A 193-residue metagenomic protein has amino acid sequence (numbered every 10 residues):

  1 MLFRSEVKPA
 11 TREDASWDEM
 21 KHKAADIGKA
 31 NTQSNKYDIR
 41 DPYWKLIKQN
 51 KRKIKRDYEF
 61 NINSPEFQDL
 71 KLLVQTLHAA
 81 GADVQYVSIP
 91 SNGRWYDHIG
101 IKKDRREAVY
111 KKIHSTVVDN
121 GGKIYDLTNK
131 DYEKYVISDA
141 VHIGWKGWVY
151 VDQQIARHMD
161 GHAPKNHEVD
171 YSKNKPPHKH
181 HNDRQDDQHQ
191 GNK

Functional and structural regions predicted by a protein language model:
M1-A80, N174-K193: Secreted/periplasmic serine-hydrolase-like ester/acetyl group-modifying domain
D14, D41, N92, H142-W145: Intrinsically disordered regions, especially transient/low-confidence alpha-helical propensity segments and coil-helix
K48-K53, S88-S91, H114: Generic detector of short, locally flexible boundary/turn motifs and exposed helical patches
D57, P65-E66, Q85, R94 (+1 more regions): Long, well-ordered mid-to-C-terminal structural blocks that present hydrophobic/aromatic surfaces
K71-V84, I113-I124: A structural motif corresponding to the C-terminal end of an alpha-helix and its immediate exit/capping segment
V74-I101: Active-site segments of SGNH/GDSL-like serine hydrolases that catalyze O-acetyl group transfer/hydrolysis on lipids
Y96-K193: Long, positively charged, glycine-interspersed low-complexity recognition regions
